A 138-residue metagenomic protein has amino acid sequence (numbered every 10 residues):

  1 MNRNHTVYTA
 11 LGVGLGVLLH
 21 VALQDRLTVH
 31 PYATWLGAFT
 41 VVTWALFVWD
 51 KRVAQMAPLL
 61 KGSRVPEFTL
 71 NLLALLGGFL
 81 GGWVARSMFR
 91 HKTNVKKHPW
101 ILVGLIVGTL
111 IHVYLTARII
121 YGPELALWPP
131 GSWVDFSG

Functional and structural regions predicted by a protein language model:
H5-L23, L105-A117: Hydrophobic core of alpha-helical transmembrane segments in multi-pass integral membrane proteins
V21-P31, G138: Helix-coil boundary and interhelical linker segments in multi-pass alpha-helical membrane proteins
L27-W44, V65-T69: Loop-to-helix transition at the N-terminal end of transmembrane alpha-helices
L36-F47, L105-L115: Alpha-helical transmembrane segments of multi-pass membrane proteins
A45-L72: Membrane-embedded helical hairpins/re-entrant loop segments and their flanking transmembrane helices within multi-pass
E67-F89: Hydrophobic, aromatic-rich membrane-embedded alpha-helical segments
R90-V107: Interfacial loop-to-transmembrane junctions
Y114-G138: Juxtamembrane boundary at the C-terminal end of a transmembrane helix
